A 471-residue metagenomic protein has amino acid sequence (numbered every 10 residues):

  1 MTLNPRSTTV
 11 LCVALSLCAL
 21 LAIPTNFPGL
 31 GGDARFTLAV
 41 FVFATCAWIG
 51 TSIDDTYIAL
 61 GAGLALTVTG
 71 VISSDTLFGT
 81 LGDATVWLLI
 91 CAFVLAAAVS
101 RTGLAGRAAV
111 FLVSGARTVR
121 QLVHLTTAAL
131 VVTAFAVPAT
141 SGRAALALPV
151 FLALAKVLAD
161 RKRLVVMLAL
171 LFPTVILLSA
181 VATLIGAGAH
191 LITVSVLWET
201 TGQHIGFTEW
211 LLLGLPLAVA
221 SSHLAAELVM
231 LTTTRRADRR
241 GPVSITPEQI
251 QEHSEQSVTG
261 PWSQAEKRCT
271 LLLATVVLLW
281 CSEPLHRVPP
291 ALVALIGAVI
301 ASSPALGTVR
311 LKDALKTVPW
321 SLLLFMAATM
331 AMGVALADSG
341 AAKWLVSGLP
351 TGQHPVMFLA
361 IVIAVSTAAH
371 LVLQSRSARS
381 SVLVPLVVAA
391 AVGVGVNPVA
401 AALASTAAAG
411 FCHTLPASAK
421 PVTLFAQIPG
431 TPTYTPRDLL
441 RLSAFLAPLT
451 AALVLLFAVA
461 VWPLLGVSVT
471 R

Functional and structural regions predicted by a protein language model:
T2-I23, D160-V166, L170-V175, S179-G260 (+1 more regions): Juxtamembrane and boundary regions of transmembrane helices in multi-pass small-molecule transporters and channels
N26-G31, S73-T80, A108, S195-F207 (+3 more regions): Membrane-interface helix termini and inter-helical loops of multi-pass transporters
F27-R35, V42-L60, E227, S263-K267 (+1 more regions): Flexible hinge motifs at transmembrane-helix junctions and intramembrane kinks/re-entrant loops in multi-pass membrane
T37-L38, Y57-G61, V123-A128, A169 (+8 more regions): Hydrophobic alpha-helical transmembrane segments
T45-D54, A129-A139, P173-I185, L279-L285 (+2 more regions): Transmembrane alpha-helix interface/packing and boundary motifs in multi-pass membrane proteins, characterized by
T56-K162, S321-L322, M326-V394: Membrane-embedded alpha-helical segments and adjacent helix-loop junctions characteristic of multi-pass solute
A84-V94, L130, V137-G142, I176 (+3 more regions): Alpha-helical transmembrane segments
G188-A189, L278-L279, A328-S347, G395 (+2 more regions): Hydrophobic alpha-helical transmembrane segments in multi-pass integral membrane proteins
